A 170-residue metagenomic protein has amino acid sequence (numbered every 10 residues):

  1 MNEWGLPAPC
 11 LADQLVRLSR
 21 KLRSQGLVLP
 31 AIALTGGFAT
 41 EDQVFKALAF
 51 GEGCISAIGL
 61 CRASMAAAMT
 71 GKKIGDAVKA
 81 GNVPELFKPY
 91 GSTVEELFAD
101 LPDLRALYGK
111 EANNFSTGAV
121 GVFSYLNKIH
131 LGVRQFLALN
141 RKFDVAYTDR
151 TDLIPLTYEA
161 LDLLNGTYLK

Functional and structural regions predicted by a protein language model:
M1-F98: Glycine-rich phosphate/ribose-binding loops and adjacent secondary-structure elements that form binding surfaces
A66, T93-K170: C-terminal extensions of enzymes
